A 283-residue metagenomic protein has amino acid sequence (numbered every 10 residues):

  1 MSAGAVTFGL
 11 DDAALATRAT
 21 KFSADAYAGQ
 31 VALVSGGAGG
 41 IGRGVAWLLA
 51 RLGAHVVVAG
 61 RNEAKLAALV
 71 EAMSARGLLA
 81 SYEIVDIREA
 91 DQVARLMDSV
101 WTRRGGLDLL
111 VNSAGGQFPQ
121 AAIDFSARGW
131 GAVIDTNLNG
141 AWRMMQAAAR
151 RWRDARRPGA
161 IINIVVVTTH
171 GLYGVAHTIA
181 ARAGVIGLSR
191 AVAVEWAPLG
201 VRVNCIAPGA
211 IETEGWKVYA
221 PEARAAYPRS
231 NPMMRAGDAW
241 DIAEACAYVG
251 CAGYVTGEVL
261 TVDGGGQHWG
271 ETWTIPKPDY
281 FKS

Functional and structural regions predicted by a protein language model:
V6-F22, T256-S283: Short C-terminal tail/terminal secondary-structure segment of NAD(P)H-dependent dehydrogenase/reductase domains
Q30, L78-L79, G106-L107, W152-V167 (+2 more regions): Active-site loop of short-chain dehydrogenase/reductase
V31, A38-G40: Conserved glycine-rich cofactor-binding loop
A54-L69: Conserved glycine-rich Rossmann-like NAD(P)H-binding loop of the short-chain dehydrogenase/reductase
A121-A122, S126-I134, W216, Y227: Substrate-binding pocket helix/loop in short-chain dehydrogenase/reductase
R153, I162-G184, S189-P198, A210: Catalytic loop of short-chain dehydrogenase/reductase
R235-V262, Q267-H268: C-terminal substrate-recognition "lid" of short-chain dehydrogenase/reductases
